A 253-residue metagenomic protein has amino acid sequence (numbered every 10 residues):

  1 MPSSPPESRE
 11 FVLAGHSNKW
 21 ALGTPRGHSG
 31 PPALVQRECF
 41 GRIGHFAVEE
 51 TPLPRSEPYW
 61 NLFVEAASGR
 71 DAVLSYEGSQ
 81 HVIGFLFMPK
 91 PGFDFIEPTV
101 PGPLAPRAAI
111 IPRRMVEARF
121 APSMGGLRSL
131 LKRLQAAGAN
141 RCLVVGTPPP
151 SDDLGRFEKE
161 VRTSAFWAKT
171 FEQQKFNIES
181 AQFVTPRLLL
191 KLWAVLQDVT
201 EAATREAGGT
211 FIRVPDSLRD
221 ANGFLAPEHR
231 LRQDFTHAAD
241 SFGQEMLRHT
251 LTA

Functional and structural regions predicted by a protein language model:
M1-E49, V64-E65: Serine-esterase "nucleophile elbow" of acetyl-processing enzymes
M1-V12, S29-P32, M124, R128-R133 (+2 more regions): Non-catalytic N-terminal targeting/anchoring module and adjacent flexible stem/linker that precedes the structured
R9-E10, R70-A72, D234: A generic secondary-structure signal marking the coil-to-beta-strand transition
G23, D153, M246: Active-site-proximal flexible loops/turns
G27-T51, P89-I110: Adenosine ribonucleotide-centric catalytic and binding domains
P52-S68: Short, well-structured alpha-helical segments in soluble
A66-E228: Alpha-helical cap/lid subdomain in secreted, periplasmic, or secretory-pathway luminal O-acyl-processing enzymes
P227-A253: Histidine-centered active-site loop/cap adjacent to the catalytic His in serine esterases/O-acetyl transfer systems
